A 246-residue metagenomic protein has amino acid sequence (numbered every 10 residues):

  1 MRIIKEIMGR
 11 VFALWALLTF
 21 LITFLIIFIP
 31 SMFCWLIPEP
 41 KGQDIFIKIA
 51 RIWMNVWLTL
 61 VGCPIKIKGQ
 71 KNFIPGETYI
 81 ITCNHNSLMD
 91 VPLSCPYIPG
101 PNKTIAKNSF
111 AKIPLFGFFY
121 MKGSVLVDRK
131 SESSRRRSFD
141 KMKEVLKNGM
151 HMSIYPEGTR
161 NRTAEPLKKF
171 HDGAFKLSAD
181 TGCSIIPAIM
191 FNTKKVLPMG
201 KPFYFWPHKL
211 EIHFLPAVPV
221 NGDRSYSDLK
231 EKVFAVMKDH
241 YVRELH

Functional and structural regions predicted by a protein language model:
M1-W35, K48, K71-I74, E144 (+1 more regions): Membrane-interfacial terminal anchoring regions of lipid-handling membrane enzymes
I3-I7, R137-H246: Non-catalytic C-terminal accessory region of glycerolipid acyltransferases and related lyso-lipid remodeling enzymes
F24, F28-I52, T59-L60, P75-E132: Catalytic core of membrane glycerolipid acyltransferases/transacylases, capturing the structured, soluble-facing
W57-L58, Y120, V145, S178: A generic structural signal for well-ordered alpha-helical segments
V61-K68, R135-R136, K194-L197: Short gly/ser/thr-rich secondary-structure transition/capping motifs
G62-P64, P101, G123, G149 (+1 more regions): A generic structural signal for alpha->beta connector loops
I67, I81, T104, I212-F214: Generic preference for hydrophobic
I67, V125-D128, V220: Short acidic-hydrophobic, aromatic-tinged amphipathic segments that line or gate anion-handling sites
